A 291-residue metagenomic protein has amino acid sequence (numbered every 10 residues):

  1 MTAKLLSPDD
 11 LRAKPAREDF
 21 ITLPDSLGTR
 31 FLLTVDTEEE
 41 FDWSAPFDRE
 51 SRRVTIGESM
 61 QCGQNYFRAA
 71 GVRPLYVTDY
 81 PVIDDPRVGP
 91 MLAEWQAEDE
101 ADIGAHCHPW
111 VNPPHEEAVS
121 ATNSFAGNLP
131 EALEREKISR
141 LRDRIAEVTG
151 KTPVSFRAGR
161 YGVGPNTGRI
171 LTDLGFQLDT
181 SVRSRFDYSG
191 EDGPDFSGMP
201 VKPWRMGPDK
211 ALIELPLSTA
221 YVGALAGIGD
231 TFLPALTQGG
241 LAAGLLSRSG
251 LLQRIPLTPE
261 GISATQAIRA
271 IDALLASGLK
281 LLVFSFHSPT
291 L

Functional and structural regions predicted by a protein language model:
A3-K14, A158-S277: Active-site-adjacent pocket scaffolds in enzyme catalytic domains
L6-A97, F284: Active-site beta->alpha N-cap acidic-glycine motif
L33-V35, A105, L178, F286: Active-site flanking residues adjacent to catalytic metal/cofactor-binding acidic residues
R53-G57, N128-S139, G261-A264: Non-membrane alpha-helical structural segments and their capping/turn regions in soluble enzymes
M60-Q64, G89-A93, R135-R142, G168 (+1 more regions): Generic structural signal for well-ordered alpha-helices, preferentially at hydrophobic/aromatic core positions
C62-V72, E98, L141-K151, D209 (+1 more regions): A structural motif corresponding to the C-terminal end of an alpha-helix and its immediate exit/capping segment
A69, S139-V154, N166-D179: Secondary-structure boundary elements
V77-G162, K210, P216, Y221-A224 (+1 more regions): Metal-dependent polysaccharide deacetylase catalytic core of the NodB/CE4 family, i.e., the active-site-bearing domain
